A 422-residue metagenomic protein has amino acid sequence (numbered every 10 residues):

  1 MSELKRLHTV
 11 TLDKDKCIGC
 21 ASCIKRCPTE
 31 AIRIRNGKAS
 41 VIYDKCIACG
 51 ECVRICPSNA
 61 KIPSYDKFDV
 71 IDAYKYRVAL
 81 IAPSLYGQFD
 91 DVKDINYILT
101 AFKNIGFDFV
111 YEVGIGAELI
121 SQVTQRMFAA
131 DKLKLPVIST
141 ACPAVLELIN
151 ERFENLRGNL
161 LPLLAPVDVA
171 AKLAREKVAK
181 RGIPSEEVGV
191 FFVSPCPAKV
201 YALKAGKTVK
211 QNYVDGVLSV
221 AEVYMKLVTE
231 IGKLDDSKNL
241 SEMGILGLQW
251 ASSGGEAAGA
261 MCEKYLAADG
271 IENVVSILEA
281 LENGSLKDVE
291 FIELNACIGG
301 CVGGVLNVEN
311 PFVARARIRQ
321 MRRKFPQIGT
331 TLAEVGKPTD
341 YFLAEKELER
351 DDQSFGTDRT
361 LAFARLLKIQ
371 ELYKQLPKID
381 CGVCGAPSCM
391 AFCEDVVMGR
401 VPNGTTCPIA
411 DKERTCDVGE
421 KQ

Functional and structural regions predicted by a protein language model:
S2-K14, I18-Y43, I47, E51-D66 (+3 more regions): Iron-sulfur cluster-binding cysteine motifs and their immediate structural context in ferredoxin-like electron-transfer
S64-G382, P387-Q422: Iron-sulfur-associated redox domains of electron-transfer enzymes in respiratory and anaerobic energy metabolism
